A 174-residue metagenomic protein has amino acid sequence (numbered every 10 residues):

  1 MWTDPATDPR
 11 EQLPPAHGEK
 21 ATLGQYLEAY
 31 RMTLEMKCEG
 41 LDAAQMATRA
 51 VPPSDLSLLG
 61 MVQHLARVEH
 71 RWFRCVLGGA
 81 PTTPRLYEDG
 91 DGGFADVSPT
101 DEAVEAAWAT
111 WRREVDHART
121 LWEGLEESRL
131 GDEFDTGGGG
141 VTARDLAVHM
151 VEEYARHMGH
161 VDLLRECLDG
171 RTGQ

Functional and structural regions predicted by a protein language model:
M1-Q12, K20-G92, E133-Q174: Short, contiguous alpha-helical
L13-P15, V97-S98: A short alpha-helix capping/helix-coil boundary motif
H17-L23, E102-A107: Active-site rim elements
G93-G131, D145-M150: Acidic/histidine-rich alpha-helical segments that form the ligand environment of transition-metal centers
